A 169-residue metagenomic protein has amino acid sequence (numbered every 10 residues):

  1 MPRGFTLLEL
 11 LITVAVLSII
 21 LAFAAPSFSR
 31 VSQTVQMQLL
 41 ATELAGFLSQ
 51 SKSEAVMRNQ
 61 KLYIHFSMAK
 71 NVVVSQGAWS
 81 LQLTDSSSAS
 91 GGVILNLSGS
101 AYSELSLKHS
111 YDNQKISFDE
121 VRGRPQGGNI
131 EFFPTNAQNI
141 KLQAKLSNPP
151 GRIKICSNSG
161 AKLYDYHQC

Functional and structural regions predicted by a protein language model:
M1-F28, Q33: N-terminal single-pass transmembrane signal-anchor helix
E9, E43, E54: Acidic-residue sensor for enzyme active/binding pockets
T13, F47, V56-R58: Short amphipathic alpha-helical "recognition" segments used for binding
F23-R30, T34, S53, M57 (+2 more regions): N-terminal helix-rich module
M37-S51: Amphipathic, non-membrane alpha-helical segments that mediate helix-helix packing for oligomeric assemblies
